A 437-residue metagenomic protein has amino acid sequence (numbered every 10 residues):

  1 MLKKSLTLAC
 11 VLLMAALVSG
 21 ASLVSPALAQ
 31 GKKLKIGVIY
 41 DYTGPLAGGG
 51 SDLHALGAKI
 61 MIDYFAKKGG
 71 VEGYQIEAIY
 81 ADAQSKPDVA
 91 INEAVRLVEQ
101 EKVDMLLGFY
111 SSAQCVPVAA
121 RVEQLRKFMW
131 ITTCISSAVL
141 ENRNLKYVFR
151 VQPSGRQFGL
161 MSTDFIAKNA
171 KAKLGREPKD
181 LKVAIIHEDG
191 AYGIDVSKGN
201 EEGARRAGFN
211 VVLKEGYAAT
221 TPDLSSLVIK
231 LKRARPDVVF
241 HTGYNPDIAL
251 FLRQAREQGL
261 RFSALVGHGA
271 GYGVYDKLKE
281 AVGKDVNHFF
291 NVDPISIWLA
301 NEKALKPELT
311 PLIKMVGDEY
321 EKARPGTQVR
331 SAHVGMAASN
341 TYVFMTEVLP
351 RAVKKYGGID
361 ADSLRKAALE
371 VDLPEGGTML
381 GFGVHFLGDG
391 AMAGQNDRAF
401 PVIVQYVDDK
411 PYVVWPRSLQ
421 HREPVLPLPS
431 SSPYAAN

Functional and structural regions predicted by a protein language model:
M1-K4: Positively charged n-region of N-terminal signal peptides that target proteins for export
A9-S22: Bacterial N-terminal signal peptides
S22-A29: Sec/Tat signal peptide C-region and signal peptidase I cleavage site
G31, G48-H54, D63, K68-N142 (+4 more regions): Beta-alpha junction/loop-to-helix N-cap segments that form part of ligand/metal-binding clefts
L34-K59, D82-D88, Y110-S111, I186-D195 (+1 more regions): Extracytoplasmic "Venus flytrap"
L56, V103-V212, L265-N291, I297: Extracytoplasmic ligand/sensor domains, especially the bilobed periplasmic-binding protein
Q258-N340, R417-H421, P429-A435: Extracellular/periplasmic periplasmic-binding protein-like sensory domains
K322-G335, T346-V413: Segments of small-molecule ligand-sensing domains
